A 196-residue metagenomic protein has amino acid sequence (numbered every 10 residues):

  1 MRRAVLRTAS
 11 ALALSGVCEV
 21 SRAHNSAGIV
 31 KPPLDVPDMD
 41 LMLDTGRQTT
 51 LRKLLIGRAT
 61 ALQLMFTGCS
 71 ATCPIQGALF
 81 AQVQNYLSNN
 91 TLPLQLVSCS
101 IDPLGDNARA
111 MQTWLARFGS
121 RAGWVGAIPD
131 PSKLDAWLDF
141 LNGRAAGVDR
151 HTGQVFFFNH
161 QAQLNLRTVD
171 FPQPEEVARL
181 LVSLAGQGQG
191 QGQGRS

Functional and structural regions predicted by a protein language model:
A4-A23: N-terminal export signals
E19-D38: N-proximal helix/coil linker or "cap" segments that precede and/or mark the start of modular domains
V36-P37, T60, T152-G153: Short loop/turn microsegments at loop-to-beta-strand junctions
D40-A59: A short beta-strand-turn-helix
L54-T72: Short active-site neighborhood of thiol/selenol oxidoreductases, capturing the structured segment around
I75-W124, D130-W137: Structural microenvironment flanking redox-active thiols in thiol-disulfide oxidoreductases
R144-H151: A polyampholytic, Gly/Pro-enriched intrinsically disordered region
H151-S196: Thiol-/selenol-based redox modules, centered on thioredoxin-like and closely related oxidoreductase domains
